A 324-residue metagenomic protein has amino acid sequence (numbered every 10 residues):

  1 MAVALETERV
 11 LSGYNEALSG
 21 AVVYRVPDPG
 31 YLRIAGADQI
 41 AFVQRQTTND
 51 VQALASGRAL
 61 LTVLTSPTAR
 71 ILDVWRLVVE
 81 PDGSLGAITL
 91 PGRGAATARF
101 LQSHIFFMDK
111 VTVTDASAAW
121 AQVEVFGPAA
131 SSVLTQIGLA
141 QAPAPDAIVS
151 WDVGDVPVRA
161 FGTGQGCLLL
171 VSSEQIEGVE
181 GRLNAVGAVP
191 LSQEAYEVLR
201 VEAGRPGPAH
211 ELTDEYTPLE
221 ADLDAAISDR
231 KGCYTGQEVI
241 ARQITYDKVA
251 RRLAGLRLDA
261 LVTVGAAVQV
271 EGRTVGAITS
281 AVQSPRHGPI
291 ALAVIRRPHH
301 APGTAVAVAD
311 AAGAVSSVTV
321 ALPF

Functional and structural regions predicted by a protein language model:
M1-L72, P81: Acidic, proline/glycine-enriched N-terminal capping motif
V22-Y24, G30-Y31, D73-P206: Acidic, low-complexity central loop/insert segments
G36, A87, V125-G127, L169 (+4 more regions): Residue-level signal for inorganic ion chemistry
Q46-N49, L183, A293: Short Gly/aromatic-enriched secondary-structure transition segments
S56-A59, A144-W151, G204, A209 (+4 more regions): Glycine-centered loop/turn motifs
R70-I71, G83, V156, R273-T274 (+1 more regions): Short acidic/polar mixed-charge low-complexity motifs
L170-G255: Anionic-ligand-binding alpha/beta catalytic cores of soluble enzymes and soluble regulatory domains that recognize
Y216, A221-Q237, A241-F324: Glycine-rich, small/acidic residue-mixed loop/short-helix segments
